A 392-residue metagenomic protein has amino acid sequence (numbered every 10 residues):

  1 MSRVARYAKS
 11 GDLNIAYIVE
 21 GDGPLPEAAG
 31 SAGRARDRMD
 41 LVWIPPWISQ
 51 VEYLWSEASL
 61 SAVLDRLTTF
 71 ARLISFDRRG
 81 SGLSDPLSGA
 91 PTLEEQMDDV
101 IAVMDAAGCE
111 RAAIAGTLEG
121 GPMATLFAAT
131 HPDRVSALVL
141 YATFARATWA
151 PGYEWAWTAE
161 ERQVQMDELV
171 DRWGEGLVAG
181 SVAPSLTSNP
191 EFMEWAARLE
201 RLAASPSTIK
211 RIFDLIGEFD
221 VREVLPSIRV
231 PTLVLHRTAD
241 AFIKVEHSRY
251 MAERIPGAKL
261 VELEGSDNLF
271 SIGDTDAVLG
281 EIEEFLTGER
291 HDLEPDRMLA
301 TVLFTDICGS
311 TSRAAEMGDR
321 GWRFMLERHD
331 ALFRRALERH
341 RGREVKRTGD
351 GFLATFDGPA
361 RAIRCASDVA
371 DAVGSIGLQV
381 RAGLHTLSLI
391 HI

Functional and structural regions predicted by a protein language model:
L13-L83: Conserved HGGG/HGGXW glycine-rich cap/lid loop of the alpha/beta-hydrolase fold
E94-A112: Conserved acidic catalytic loop of the alpha/beta-hydrolase fold
T125, A129, S136-E168: Flexible "cap/lid" loop of the alpha/beta hydrolase fold
D171-L215, V224: Conserved alpha/beta-hydrolase catalytic His-Asp/Glu region
I228, V234-H236: Short beta-strand/loop motif that positions the catalytic acidic residue of the alpha/beta-hydrolase fold
A258-P295: Catalytic active-site module of serine/aspartate enzymes centered on a nucleophile-bearing elbow/loop
E289-A372: Catalytic NTP-binding/metal-coordinating core of nucleotidyl cyclase/transferase enzymes
I390-I392: Conserved small/polar residues in nucleotide/adenosyl-binding loops
